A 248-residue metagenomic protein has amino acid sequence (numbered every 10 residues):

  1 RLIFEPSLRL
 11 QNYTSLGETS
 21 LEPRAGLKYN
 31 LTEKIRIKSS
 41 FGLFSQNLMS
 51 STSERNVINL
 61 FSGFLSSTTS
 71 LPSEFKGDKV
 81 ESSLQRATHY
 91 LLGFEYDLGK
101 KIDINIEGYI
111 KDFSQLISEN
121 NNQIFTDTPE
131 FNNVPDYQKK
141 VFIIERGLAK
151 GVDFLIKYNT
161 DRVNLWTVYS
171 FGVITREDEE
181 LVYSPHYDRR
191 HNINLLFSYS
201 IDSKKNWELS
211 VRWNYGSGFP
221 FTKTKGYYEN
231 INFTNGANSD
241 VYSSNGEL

Functional and structural regions predicted by a protein language model:
R1-T14, S20-R24, L155-V173: Surface-exposed extracellular loop regions of Gram-negative outer-membrane beta-barrel proteins
L2-F4, K34-I37, K101-I104, R162-W166 (+1 more regions): Repeated loop/turn-to-beta-strand initiation elements of outer-membrane beta-barrel proteins
E5-L10, L60-K79, A87-T88, N133-V141 (+2 more regions): Extracytoplasmic loops and strand-loop junctions of Gram-negative outer membrane beta-barrel proteins
P6-L10, S39-L43, T52, I106-I110 (+2 more regions): Transmembrane beta-barrel strands of outer-membrane/channel proteins
P6-L8, L21-L27, D78, T88-L92 (+3 more regions): Hydrophobic, lipid-facing positions within transmembrane beta-strands of outer-membrane proteins
L16-P23, S50-N56, G63-S67, G108 (+5 more regions): Outer-membrane beta-barrel translocator domains and adjoining extracellular loop/strand segments of Gram-negative
N30, E74, V80-Y137: Membrane-embedded beta-barrel scaffold of Gram-negative outer-membrane proteins
I110-D112, F131-S217: Gram-negative outer-membrane beta-barrel transporters
